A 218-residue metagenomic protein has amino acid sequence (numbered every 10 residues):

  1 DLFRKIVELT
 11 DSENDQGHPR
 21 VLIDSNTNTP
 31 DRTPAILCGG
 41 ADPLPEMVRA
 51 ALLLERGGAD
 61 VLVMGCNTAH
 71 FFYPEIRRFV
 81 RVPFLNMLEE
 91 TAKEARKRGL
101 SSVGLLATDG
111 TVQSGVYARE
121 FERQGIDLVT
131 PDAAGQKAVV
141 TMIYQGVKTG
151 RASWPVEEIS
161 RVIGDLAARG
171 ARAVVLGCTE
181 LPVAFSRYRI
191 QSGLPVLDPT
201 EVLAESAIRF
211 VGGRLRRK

Functional and structural regions predicted by a protein language model:
D1-K218: Non-catalytic structural scaffold of enzyme domains
